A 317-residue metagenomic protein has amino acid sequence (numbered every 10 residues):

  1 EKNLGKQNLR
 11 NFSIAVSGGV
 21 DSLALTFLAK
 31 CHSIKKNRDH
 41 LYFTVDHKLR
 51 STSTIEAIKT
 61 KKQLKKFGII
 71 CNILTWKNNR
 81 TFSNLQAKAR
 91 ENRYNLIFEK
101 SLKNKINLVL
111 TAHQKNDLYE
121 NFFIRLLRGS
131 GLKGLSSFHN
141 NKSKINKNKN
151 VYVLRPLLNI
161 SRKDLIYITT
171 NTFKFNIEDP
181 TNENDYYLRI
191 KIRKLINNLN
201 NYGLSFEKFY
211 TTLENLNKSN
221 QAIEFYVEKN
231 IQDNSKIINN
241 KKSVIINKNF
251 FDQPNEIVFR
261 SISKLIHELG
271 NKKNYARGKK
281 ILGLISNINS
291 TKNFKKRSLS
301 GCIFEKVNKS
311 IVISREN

Functional and structural regions predicted by a protein language model:
E1-D21, D39-F43, W76-T81, N92 (+6 more regions): AMP-forming adenylation/ATP pyrophosphatase catalytic core
E1-R125, K163-D164, T170-N171: ATP-dependent adenylation/nucleotidyltransferase module used to activate substrates
K35, D39, I70, N95 (+9 more regions): Generic macromolecular interface patches on structured domains
V45-K48, D179-T181, N249: Short strand-loop junctions, especially beta-strand C-caps/beta-turns that link beta-sheets to coils or alpha-helices
S51, K88, R155-P156, Q253: Residue-level marker of alpha-helix boundaries and capping positions
S83-Q86, N182, Q253: Helix-centric, low-specificity signal for extended rod-like, repetitive segments
K103, L108-A112, D117-L216, I245-I246: Catalytic subdomain that performs nucleotidyl-dependent activation
